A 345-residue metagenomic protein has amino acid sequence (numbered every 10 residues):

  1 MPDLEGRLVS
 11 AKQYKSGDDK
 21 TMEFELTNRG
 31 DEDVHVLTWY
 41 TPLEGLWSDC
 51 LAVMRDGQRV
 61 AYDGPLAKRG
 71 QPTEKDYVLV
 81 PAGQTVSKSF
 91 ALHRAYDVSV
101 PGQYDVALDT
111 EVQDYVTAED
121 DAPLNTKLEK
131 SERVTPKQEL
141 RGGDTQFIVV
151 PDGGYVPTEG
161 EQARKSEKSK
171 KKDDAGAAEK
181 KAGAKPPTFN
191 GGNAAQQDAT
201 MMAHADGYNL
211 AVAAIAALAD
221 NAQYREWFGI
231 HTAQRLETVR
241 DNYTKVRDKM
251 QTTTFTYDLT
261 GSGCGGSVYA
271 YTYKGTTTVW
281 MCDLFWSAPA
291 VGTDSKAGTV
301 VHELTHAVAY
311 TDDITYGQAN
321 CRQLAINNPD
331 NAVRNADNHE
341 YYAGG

Functional and structural regions predicted by a protein language model:
M1-D3: Proline/serine/threonine-rich low-complexity linkers at boundaries of modular beta-sandwich domains
K12-D18: Short, solvent-exposed loop/linker segments at the N-terminal edge of repeated beta-sheet extracellular domains
D19, T85, P101-Q103: Extracellular Ig-like/FN3 beta-sandwich strand-entry sites
F24-D33: Asparagine-centered strand-capping/turn motif at beta-strand->loop junctions
E32-L37, P42-G45: A short beta-turn/strand-edge loop motif at beta-sheet boundaries
W47-R69, K75-P81, T85, V98 (+3 more regions): Predominantly extracellular/secreted Zn2+-dependent metalloproteases
S89-V98: Short, hydrophobic beta-strand segments
